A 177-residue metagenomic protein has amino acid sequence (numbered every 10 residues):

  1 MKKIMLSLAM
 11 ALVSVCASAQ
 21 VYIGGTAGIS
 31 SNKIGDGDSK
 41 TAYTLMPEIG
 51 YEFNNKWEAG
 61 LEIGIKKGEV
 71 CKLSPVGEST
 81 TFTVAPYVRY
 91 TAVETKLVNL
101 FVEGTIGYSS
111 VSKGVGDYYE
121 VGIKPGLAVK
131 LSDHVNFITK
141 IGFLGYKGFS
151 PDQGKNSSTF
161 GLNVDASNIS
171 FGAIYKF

Functional and structural regions predicted by a protein language model:
M1-Y22: Cleavable N-terminal export/targeting peptides
A27-S31, Y43-K124, V129-F137, S170 (+1 more regions): Gram-negative (and chloroplast) outer-membrane scaffold detector with strong preference for beta-barrel transmembrane
S30-L45, D152-L162: Surface-exposed strand-loop-strand hairpins of Gram-negative outer-membrane beta-barrel proteins
D38, G77, G116, L162-N163: Aromatic-acidic/polar surface patches that form glycan- and anion
K72-L73, S150-Q153: Outer-membrane beta-barrel and related beta-rich outer-membrane complex signature in Gram-negative bacteria
G114, F149-S150: Short, well-ordered secondary-structure micro-motifs
G142-F149: Mobile beta-alpha loop/short-helix "lid" or hinge segments that flank ligand
F160-S170: Short glycine/proline-enriched turn or capping motifs at secondary-structure junctions
